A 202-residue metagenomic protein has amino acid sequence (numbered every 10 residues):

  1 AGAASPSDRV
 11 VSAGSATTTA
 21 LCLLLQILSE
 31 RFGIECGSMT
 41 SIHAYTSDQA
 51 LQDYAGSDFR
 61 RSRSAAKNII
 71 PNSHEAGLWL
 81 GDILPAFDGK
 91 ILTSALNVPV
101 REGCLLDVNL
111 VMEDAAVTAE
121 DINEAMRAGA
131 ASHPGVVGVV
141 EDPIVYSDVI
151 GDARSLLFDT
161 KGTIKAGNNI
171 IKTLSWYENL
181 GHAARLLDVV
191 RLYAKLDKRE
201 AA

Functional and structural regions predicted by a protein language model:
A1-S62, K165, L186-L192, L196-E200: N-terminal Rossmann-like NAD(P) cofactor-binding subdomain of oxidoreductases, focused on the glycine-rich
G14-S15, I69-P71, W176: Hydrophobic alpha-helical scaffolding
T19, D114-V117, G181: A generic structural signal for alpha-helix starts
L21, G77, L105, A183-L186: A general structural signal for well-ordered alpha-helical segments in protein cores
G33-C36, S41-I170: C-terminal substrate-binding/catalytic lobe of Rossmann-fold NAD(P)-dependent oxidoreductases
I150-A202: NAD(P)-dependent Rossmann-like dehydrogenase/reductase catalytic/cofactor-binding core
